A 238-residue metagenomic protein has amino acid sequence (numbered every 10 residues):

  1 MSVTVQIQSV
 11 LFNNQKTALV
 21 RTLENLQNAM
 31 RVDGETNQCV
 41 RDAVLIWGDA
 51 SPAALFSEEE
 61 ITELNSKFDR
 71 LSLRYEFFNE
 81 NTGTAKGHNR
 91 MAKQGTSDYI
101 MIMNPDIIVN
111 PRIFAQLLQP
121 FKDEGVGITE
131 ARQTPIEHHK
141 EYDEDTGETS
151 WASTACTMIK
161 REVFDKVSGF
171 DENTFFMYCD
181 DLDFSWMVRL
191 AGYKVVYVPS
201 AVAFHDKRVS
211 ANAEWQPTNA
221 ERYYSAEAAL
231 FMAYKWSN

Functional and structural regions predicted by a protein language model:
N14-T36: Short, well-formed alpha-helical segments that are part of the catalytic scaffolds of diverse glycosyltransferases
L23, N89, S97, P111-K122 (+1 more regions): Short alpha-helix within the catalytic core of nucleotide-sugar-dependent glycosyltransferases
I46-E60, I107: A conserved acidic beta->alpha catalytic loop
Y75-G95: Glycine-rich, basic loop-to-helix element that forms the pyrophosphate-binding segment of sugar-nucleotide handling
I100: Short aromatic/hydrophobic "clamp" motif used to bind/position activated sugar donors
I107-D143: Conserved donor NDP-sugar-binding/catalytic core segment of glycosyltransferases
T157-I159, V163-S168, T174-F204, V209: A short, conserved alpha-helix in the catalytic core of glycosyltransferases
K194-N238: Active-site-adjacent helix/loop segment of glycosyltransferases that harbors family-specific signature motifs
